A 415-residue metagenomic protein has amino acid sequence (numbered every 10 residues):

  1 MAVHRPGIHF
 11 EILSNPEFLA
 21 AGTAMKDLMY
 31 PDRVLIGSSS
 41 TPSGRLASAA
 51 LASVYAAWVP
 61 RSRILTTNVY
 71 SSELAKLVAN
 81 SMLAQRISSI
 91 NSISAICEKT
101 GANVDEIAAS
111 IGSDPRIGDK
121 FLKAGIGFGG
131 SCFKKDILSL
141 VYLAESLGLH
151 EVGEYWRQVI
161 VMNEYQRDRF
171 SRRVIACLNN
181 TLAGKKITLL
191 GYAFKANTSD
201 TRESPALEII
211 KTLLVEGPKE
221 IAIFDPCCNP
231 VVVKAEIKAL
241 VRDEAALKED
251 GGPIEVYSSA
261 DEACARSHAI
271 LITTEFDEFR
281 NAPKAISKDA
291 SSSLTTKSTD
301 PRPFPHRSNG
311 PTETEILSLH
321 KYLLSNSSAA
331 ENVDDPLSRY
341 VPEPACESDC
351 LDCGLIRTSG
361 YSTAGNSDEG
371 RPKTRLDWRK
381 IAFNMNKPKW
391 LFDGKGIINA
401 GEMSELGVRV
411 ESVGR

Functional and structural regions predicted by a protein language model:
M1-R415: Structural/interface elements that position substrates and couple domains in central-metabolism enzymes
